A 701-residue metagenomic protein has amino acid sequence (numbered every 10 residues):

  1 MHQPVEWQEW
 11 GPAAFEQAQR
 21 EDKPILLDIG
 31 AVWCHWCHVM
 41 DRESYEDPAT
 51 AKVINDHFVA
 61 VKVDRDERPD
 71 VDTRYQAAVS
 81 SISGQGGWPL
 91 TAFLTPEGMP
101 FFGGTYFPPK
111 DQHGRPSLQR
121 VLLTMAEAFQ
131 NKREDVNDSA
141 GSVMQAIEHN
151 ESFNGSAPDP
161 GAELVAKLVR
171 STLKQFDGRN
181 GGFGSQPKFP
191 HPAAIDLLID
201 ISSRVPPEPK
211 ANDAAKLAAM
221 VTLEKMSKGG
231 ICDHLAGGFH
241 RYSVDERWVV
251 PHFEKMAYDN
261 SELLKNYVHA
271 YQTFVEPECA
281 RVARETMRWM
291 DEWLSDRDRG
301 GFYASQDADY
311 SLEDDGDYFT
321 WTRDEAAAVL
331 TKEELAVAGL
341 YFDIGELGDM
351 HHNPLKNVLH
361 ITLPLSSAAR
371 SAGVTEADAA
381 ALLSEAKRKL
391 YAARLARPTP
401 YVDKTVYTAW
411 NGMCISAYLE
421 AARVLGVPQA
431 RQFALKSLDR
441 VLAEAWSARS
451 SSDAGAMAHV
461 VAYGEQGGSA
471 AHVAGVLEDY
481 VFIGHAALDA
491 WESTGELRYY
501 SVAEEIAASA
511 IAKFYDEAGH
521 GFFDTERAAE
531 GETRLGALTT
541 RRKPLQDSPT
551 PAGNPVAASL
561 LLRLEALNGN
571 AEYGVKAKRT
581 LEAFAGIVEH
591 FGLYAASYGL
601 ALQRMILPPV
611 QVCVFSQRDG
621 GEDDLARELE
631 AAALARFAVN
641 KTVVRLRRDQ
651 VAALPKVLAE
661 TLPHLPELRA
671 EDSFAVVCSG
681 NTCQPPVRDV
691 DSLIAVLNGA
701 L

Functional and structural regions predicted by a protein language model:
M1-A417, A421-R423, L581-L701: Replace the tail clause
W33-C37, T50, L235, F239 (+9 more regions): Extended, hydrophobic alpha-helical segments in both membrane/secreted and soluble proteins
R204-D213, L425-P428, S493-R498, G569-A571: Short coil/turn connectors between adjacent alpha-helices in alpha-solenoid helical repeat scaffolds
K216, A280, R431, Y500 (+1 more regions): TPR-repeat structural position
K225-C232, K436-S447: Glycine-rich, acidic and aromatic/proline-enriched surface loops and short helix-turn segments that act as binding
E292-S295, W446-V481, A486-L654: Long, polar/charge-rich, low-hydrophobicity segments
